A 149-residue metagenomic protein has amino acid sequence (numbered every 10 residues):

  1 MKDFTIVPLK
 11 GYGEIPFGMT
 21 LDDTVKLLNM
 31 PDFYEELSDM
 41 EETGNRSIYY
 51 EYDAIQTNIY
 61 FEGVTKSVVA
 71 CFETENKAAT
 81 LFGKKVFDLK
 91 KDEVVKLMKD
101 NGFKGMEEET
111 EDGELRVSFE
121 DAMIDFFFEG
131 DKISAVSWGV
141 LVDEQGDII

Functional and structural regions predicted by a protein language model:
M1-I149: Short helix/turn-capping signatures at newly exposed starts of structured segments
